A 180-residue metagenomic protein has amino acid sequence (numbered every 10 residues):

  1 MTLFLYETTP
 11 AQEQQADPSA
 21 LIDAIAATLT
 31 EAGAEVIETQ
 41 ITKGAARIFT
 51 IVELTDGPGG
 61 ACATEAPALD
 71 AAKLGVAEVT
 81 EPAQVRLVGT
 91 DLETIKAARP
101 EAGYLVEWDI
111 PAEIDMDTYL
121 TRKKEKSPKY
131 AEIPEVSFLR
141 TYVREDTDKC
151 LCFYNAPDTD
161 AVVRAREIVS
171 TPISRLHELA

Functional and structural regions predicted by a protein language model:
M1-E132, D148, A165-E167: Short S/T/G/P-rich N-terminal loop/turn motif that feeds into the first structured element of a domain
K123-A180: Structured core of small recognition/catalytic domains
